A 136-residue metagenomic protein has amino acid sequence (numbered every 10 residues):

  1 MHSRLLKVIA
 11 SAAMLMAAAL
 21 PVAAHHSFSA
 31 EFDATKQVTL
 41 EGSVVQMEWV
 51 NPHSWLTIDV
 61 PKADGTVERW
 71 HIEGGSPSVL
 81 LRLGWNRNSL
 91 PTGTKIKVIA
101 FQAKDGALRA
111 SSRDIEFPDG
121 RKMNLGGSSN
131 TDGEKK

Functional and structural regions predicted by a protein language model:
M1-A12: Bacterial N-terminal signal peptides that target proteins for export
A23-V38: Short boundary/loop segments of OB/S1/cold-shock single-stranded nucleic-acid-binding domains
G42-V44: Conserved hydrophobic positions within beta-strands
V50-P61: Short aromatic-glycine-enriched beta-strand elements
G74-R82: Short, structured beta-strand/loop micro-motifs enriched in basic residues and often containing a Trp
R82-V98: Short nucleic-acid-contacting surface segments enriched for D/E, G, S/T with interspersed K/R
A103-G127: OB-fold/S1-family single-stranded nucleic acid-binding modules
